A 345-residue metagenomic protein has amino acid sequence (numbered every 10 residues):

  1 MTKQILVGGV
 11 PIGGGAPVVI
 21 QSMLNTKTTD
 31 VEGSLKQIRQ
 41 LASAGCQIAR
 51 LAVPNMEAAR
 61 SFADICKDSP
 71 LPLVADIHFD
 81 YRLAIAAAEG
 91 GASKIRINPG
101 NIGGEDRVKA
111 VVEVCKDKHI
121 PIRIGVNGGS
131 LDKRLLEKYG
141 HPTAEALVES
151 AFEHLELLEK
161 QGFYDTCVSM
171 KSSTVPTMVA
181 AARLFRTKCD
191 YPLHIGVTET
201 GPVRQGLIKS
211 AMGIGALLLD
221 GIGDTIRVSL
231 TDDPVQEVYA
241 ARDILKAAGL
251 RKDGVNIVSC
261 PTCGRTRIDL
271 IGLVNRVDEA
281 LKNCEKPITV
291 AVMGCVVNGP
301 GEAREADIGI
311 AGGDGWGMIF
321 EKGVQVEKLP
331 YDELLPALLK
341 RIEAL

Functional and structural regions predicted by a protein language model:
M1-M23, K116, E279: N-terminal amphipathic alpha-helix/helix-capping segment at the start of soluble metabolic enzymes
G15-G33, A52-P54, L71-F79, L135-V148 (+1 more regions): Active-site mouth loops of central-metabolism enzymes
V18-L24, A49-L51, L73-I77, I95-I97 (+6 more regions): Hydrophobic faces of well-ordered beta-strands that scaffold small-molecule active sites in alpha/beta enzyme cores
N25, D30-V31, A42-C66, R96-G104 (+1 more regions): Glycine-rich, proline-tolerant flexible connector loops at the mouths of alpha/beta enzymes
K36, L41, R50-G90: N-terminal active-site wall of soluble small-molecule enzyme domains
M56-I77, A110-I122, L184-L193, V277-E279: Alpha-helix-loop-beta-strand connector modules within alpha/beta enzyme cores
R82-R123: Hydrophobic or amphipathic alpha-helical targeting/insertion segments
N127, L135-K282: Catalytic alpha/beta core domains of metabolic enzymes, predominantly
